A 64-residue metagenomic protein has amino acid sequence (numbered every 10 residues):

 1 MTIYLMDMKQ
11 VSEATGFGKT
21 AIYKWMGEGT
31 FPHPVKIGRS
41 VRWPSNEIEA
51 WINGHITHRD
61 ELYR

Functional and structural regions predicted by a protein language model:
M1-A21, W25, N53-I56: Polyanion-binding surface elements
S12, P32, E49: Nucleotide phosphate-binding site architecture
F17, K24-W25, F31-R39, P44: Amphipathic, hydrophobic secondary-structure cores in small proteins
I22, H33, R59-Y63: Secondary-structure transition/capping residues
E49-R64: A short, Lys/Arg-enriched interface patch at domain edges and termini
